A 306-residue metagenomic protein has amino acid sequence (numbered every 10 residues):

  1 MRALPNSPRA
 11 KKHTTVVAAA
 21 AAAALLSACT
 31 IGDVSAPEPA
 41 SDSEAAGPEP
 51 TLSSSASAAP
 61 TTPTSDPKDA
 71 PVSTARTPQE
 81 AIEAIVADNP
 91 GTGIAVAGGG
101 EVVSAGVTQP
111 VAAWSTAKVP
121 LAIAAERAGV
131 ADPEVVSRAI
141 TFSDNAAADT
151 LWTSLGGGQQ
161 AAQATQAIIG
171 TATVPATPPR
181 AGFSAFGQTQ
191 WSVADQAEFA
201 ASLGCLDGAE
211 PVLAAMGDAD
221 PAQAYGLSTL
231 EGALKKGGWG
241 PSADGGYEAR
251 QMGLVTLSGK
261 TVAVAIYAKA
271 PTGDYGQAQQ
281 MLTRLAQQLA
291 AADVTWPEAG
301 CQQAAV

Functional and structural regions predicted by a protein language model:
R2-A23, A28-E83, A131, E210-G217 (+1 more regions): Structured C-terminal helix/loop/strand segments within mature extracytoplasmic catalytic/sensor domains
A23, S73-V107: A short, well-structured edge-of-sheet supersecondary motif
S65-S73, A105-V111, V135-R138, A146-L155 (+2 more regions): Second-shell loop/turn segments in exported
A97-G99, A125, A139-D144, L151-L155 (+4 more regions): Active-site-proximal beta-strand/loop segments in catalytic clefts of secreted hydrolases
G100, P110-V130, A139, V264: Active-site SXXK
I123-V130, T153, E198-S202, Q287 (+1 more regions): Short glycine/serine- and small hydrophobic-enriched flexible loop segments
L151-D207: Mid-domain, small-residue-enriched loop/turn segments at the edges of structured enzyme/sensor domains
F186-D244: A conserved catalytic-loop motif detector
